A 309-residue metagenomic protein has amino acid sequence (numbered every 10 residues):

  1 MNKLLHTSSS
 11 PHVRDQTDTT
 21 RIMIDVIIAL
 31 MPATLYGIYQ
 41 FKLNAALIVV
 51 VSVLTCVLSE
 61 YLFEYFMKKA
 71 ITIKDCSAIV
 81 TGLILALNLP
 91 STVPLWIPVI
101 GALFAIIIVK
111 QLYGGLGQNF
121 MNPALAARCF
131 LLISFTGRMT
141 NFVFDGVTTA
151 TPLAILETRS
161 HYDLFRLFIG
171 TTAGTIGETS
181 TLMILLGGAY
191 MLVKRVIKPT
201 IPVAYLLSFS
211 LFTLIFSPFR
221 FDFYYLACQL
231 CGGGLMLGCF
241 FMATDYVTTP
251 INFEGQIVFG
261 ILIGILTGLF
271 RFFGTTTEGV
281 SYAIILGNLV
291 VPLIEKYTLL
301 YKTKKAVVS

Functional and structural regions predicted by a protein language model:
M1-I22, F273-S309: Cytosolic-side transmembrane-helix boundaries in multi-pass membrane proteins
M1-V53, V57: N-terminal signal-anchor module of multipass membrane proteins
S10, L58-A70, I106-Q118, N122 (+2 more regions): C-terminal ends of transmembrane helices
D25-A33, I48-E60, S77-G82, A86 (+14 more regions): Alpha-helical transmembrane segments in multi-pass membrane proteins
K42-T55, T92-G101, L167-T181, F223-L235: Structural signature of hydrophobic alpha-helical transmembrane segments
S77-A78, L83-G146: Membrane-interface helix-loop-helix junctions at boundaries between adjacent transmembrane segments
G117-L185: Long hydrophobic alpha-helical segments that form multi-pass transmembrane helix bundles in integral membrane proteins
F120, A124, A227-L235, Q256-V258 (+1 more regions): Loop-to-transmembrane alpha-helix initiation sites
